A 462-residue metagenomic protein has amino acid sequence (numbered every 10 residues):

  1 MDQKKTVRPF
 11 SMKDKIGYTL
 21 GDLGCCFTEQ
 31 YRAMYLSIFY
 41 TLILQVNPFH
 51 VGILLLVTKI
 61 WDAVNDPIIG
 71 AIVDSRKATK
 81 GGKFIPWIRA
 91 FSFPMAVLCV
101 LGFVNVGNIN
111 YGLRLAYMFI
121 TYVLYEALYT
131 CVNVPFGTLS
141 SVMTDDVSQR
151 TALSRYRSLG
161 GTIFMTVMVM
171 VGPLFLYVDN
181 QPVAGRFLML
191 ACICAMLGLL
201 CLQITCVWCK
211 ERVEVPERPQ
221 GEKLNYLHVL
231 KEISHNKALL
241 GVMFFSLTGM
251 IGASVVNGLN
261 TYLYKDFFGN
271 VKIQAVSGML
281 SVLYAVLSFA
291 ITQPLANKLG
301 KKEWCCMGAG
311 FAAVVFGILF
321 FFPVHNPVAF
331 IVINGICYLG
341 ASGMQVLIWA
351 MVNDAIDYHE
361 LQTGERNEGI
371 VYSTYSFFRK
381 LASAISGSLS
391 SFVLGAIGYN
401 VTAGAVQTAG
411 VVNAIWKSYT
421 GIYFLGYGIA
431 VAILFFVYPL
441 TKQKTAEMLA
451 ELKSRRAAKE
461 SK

Functional and structural regions predicted by a protein language model:
D2-K462: Membrane-embedded alpha-helical bundles of multi-pass transporters/translocases, especially carrier/permease families
